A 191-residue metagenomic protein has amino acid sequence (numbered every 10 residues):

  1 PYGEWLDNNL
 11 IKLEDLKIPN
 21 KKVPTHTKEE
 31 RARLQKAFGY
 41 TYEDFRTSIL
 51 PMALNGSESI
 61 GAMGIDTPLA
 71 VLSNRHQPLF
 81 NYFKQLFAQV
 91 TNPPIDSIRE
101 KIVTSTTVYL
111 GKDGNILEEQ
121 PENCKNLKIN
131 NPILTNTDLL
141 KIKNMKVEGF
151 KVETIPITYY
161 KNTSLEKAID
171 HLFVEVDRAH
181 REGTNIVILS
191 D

Functional and structural regions predicted by a protein language model:
P1-Y160, S164-L172, D177, R181 (+1 more regions): Extended, highly charged accessory segments
D191: Conserved, mostly hydrophobic/aromatic
